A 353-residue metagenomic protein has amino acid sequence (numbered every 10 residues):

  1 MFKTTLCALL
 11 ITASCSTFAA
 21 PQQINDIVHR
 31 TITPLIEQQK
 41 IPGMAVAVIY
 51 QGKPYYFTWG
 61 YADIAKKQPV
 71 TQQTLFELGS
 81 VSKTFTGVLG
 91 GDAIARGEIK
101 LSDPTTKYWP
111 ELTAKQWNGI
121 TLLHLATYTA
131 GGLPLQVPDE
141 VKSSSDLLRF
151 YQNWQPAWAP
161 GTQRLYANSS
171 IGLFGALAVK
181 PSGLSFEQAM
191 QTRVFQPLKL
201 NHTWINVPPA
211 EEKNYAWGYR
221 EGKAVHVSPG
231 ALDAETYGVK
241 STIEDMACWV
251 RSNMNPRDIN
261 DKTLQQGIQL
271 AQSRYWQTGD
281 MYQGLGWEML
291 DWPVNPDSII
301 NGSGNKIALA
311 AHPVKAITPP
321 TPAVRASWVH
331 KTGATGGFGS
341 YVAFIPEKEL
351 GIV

Functional and structural regions predicted by a protein language model:
M1-L6: Bacterial N-terminal signal peptides that target proteins for export
S14-S16: N-terminal signal peptide c-region/cleavage motif recognized by signal peptidases
P21-F76, K100, S145-R149, N153-W154: Short, conserved catalytic-motif segment at the N-terminal edge
I32, V46, G52, K83-T86 (+8 more regions): Residue-level preference for non-acidic, small/hydrophobic
E37-A45, A65-L125, P156-S170, A234-Y237 (+1 more regions): Short active-site loop at a secondary-structure junction that contains or immediately precedes the catalytic residue(s)
Y56, D63, K115-G336, S340: Short, surface-exposed loop or secondary-structure junction motifs that flank catalytic or metal-binding residues
G339-F344, K348-V353: Short, well-ordered beta-strand elements
